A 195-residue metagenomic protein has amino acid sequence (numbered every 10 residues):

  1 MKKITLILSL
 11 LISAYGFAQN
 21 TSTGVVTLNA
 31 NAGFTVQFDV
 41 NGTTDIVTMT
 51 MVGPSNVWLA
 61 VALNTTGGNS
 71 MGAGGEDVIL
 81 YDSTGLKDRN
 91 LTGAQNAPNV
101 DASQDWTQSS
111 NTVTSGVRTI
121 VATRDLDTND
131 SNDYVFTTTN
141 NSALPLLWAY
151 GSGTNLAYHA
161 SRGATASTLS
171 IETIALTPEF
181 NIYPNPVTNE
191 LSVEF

Functional and structural regions predicted by a protein language model:
M1-S22, I171, L176: Bacterial Sec-dependent N-terminal signal peptides
N20-N31, T65-G85, T128-S170, P178: Acidic/polar low-complexity flexible segments
T21-V52, D105: Early extracytoplasmic/domain-onset interaction patches
T35-V40, T107-V113, I182-Y183: Short amphipathic beta-strand and strand-loop transition segments with alternating hydrophobic
D39-L91: Surface-exposed, glycine/proline- and aromatic-rich loop segments on solvent-exposed faces across compartments
I46-T48, N56-W58, V117-V121, N141-P145: Extracellular structured ligand-interaction cores
L86-N132: Structured beta-strand segments within beta-sheet-rich domains
T173-F195: Surface-exposed, proline-anchored Ser/Thr-rich loop/turn motifs
